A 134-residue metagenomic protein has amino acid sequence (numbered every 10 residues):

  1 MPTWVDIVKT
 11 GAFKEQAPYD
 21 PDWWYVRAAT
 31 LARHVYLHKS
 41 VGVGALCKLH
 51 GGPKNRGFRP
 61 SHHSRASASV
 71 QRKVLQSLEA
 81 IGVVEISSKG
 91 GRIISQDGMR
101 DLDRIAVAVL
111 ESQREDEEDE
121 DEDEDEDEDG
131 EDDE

Functional and structural regions predicted by a protein language model:
M1-A29, R33: Long, low-complexity, charged/polar intrinsically disordered regions in eukaryotic proteins
A17-Y25, F58-S69: Basic, short loop/linker segments at the boundary and entry of helix-turn-helix/winged-helix-like folds
T30-H38, L49: Short amphipathic alpha-helical elements of helix-turn-helix/winged-helix folds
S40-H62: Short acidic, hydrophobic short linear motifs in intrinsically disordered regions
L46, Q71-I81: Basic amphipathic alpha-helical segments that dock to polyanions
E79-G90: A short, conserved structural fragment
G91-Q96: Minor-groove-contacting beta-hairpin "wing" of winged helix-turn-helix DNA-binding domains
D97-E134: Short, amphipathic alpha-helical interaction segments positioned at domain boundaries
